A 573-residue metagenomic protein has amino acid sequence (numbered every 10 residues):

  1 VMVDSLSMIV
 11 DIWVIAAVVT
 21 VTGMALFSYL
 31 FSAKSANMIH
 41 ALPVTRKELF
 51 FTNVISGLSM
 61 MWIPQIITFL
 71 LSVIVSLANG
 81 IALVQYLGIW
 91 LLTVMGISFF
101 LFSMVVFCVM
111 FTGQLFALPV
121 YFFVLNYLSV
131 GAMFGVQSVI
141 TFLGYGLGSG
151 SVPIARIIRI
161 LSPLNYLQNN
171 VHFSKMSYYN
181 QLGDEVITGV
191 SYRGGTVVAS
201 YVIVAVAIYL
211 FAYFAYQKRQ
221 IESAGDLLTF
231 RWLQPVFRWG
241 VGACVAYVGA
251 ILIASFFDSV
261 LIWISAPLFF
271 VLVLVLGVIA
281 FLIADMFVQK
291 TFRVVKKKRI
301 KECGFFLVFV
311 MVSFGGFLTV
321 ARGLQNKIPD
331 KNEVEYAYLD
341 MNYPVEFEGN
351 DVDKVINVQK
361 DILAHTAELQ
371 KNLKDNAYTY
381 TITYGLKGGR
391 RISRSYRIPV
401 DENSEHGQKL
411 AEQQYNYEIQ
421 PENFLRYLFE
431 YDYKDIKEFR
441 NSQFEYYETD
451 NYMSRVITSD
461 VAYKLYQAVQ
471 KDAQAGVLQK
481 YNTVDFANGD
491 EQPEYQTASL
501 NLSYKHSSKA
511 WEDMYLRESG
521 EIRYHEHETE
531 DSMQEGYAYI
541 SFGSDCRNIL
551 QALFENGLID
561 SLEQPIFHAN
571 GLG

Functional and structural regions predicted by a protein language model:
M2-V3, V130-A215, R219-T229, Y247-V271 (+1 more regions): Terminal transmembrane helical anchor/hairpin motif
D4, M8-D11, M24, I55-L118 (+3 more regions): Secretory targeting signals
S7-S35: Long, hydrophobic alpha-helical segments
Y29-S59, S223-G225, T458-K480: Helix-loop-helix units of permease transmembrane domains in multi-pass membrane transporters, especially ABC
F116-S129, K297-F309: Central hydrophobic cores of alpha-helical transmembrane segments in multi-pass integral membrane proteins
R238-V245, L282-Q325: Internal/C-terminal transmembrane anchor helices
G315-R391: Membrane-interface segments at or immediately adjacent to transmembrane helices that form the boundary between
L369-V400, L478-E526: Short, structured surface segments that line ligand/substrate-binding pockets
